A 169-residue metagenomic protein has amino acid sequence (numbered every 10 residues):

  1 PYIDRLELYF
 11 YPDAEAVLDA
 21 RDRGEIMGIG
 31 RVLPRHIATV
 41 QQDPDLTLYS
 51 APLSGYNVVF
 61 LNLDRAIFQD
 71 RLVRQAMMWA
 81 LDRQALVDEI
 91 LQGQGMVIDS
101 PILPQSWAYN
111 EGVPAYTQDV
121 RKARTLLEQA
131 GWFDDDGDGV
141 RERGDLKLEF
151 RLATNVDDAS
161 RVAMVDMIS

Functional and structural regions predicted by a protein language model:
P1-T39, V156, V165-S169: Ligand-site clamp/hinge motif
P1-Y2, A66, T125: The feature preferentially marks the first beta-strand/turn patch immediately downstream of a bacterial lipoprotein
I3, R23, D43, S54-Y56 (+2 more regions): Extracytoplasmic
L6, R21, I26, L61 (+3 more regions): Conserved hydrophobic/aromatic pocket- or pore-lining residues that grip, position, or stack substrates in active sites
Y9-Y11, N62-A66, A153-D157: Short strand-loop junctions, especially beta-strand C-caps/beta-turns that link beta-sheets to coils or alpha-helices
A38-S50: Ligand-binding "clamshell"
S50-L61, Q105: Periplasmic-binding protein-like
Q69-S169: Append "and occasionally in soluble cytosolic enzymes with long acidic Gly/Pro-rich linkers
